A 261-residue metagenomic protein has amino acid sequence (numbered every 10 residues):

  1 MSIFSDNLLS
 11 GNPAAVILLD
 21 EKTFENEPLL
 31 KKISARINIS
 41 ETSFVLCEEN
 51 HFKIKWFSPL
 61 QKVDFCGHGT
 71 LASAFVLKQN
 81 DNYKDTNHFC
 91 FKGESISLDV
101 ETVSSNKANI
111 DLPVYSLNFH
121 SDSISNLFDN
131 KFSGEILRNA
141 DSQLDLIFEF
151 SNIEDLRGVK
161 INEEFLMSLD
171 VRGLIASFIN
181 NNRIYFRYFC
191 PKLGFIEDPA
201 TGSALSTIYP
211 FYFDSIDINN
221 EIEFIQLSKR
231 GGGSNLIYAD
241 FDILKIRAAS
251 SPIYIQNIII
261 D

Functional and structural regions predicted by a protein language model:
M1-F65, G69-D261: Active-site proximal loop and beta-alpha junction motif in alpha/beta enzyme cores
